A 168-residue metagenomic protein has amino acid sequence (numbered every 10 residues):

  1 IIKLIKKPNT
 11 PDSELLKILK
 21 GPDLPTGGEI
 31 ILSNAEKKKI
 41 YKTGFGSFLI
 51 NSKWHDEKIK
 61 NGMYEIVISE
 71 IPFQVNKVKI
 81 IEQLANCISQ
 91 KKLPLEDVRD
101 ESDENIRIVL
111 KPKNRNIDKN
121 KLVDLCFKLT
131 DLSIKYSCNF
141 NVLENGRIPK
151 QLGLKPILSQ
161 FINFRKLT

Functional and structural regions predicted by a protein language model:
I1-T168: C-terminal interaction appendages of subunits in large macromolecular complexes
